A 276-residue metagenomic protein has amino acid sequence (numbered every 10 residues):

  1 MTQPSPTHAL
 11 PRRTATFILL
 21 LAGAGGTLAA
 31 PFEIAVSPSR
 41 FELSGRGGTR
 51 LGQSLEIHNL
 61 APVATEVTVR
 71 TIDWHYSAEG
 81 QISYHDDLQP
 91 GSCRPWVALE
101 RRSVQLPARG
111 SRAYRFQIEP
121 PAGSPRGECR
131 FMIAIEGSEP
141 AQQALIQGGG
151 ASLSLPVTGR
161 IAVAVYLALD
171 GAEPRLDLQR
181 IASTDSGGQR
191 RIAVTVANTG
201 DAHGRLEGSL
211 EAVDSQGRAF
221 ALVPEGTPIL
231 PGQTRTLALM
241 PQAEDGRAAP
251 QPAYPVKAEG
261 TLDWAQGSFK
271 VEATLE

Functional and structural regions predicted by a protein language model:
T2-F17: Bacterial N-terminal signal peptides that target proteins for export
A30-T65, R101-Q105, P174-A193, G226: Beta-sheet-dominated interaction scaffolds and their linkers
P31-P38, P62-F116, E207, D214-A219: Surface-exposed binding patches on compact interaction domains or structured appendages
G52-E56, E100-Q105, G110-A122, G127-M132: Ligand-binding face of N-terminal immunoglobulin V-set domains in extracellular IgSF glycoproteins
L60-V63, I82, A122, A197-A202 (+1 more regions): Short, acidic/polar linear motifs in exposed loop/turn regions
I72-W74, E119-Y166, D245-E276: Terminal connector regions
V104-S111, G226-R235: Short proline/glycine- and polar residue-rich coil/turn motifs
